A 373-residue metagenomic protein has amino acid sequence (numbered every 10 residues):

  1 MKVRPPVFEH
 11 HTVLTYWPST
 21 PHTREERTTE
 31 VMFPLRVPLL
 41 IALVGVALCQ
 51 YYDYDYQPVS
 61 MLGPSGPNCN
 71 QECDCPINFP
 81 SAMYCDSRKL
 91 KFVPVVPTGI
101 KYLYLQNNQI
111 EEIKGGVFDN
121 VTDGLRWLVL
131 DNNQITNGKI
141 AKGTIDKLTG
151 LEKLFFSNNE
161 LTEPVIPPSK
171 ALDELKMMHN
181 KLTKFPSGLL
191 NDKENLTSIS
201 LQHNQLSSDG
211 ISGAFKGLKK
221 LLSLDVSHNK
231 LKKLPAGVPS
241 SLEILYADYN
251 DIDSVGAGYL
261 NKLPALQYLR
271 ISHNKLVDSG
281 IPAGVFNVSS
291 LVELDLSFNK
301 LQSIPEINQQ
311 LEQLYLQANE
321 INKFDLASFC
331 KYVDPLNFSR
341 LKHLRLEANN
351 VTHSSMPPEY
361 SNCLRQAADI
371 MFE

Functional and structural regions predicted by a protein language model:
M1-S87, G99, N107-Q109, G124 (+1 more regions): Terminal targeting and flexible regions in eukaryotic proteins, enriched in but not limited to LRR-containing proteins
F79, T98-G99, V121-R126, K147-E152 (+8 more regions): Leucine-rich repeat
M83, L103-L105, R126-L130, L151-F156 (+8 more regions): Conserved hydrophobic beta-strand positions in leucine-rich repeat
R88, N108, N133, F156-N159 (+8 more regions): Consensus "Asn ladder" position of solenoid repeat domains
V93-V96, I113, G138-I140, P164 (+8 more regions): Canonical leucine-rich repeat
D119-H203: A generic tandem-repeat structural signature
S212, L218, L222-L316: Eukaryotic tandem repeat interaction scaffolds
K275-V277, I281, N287-F298, Q302-E373: Leucine-rich repeat domain C-terminal region
